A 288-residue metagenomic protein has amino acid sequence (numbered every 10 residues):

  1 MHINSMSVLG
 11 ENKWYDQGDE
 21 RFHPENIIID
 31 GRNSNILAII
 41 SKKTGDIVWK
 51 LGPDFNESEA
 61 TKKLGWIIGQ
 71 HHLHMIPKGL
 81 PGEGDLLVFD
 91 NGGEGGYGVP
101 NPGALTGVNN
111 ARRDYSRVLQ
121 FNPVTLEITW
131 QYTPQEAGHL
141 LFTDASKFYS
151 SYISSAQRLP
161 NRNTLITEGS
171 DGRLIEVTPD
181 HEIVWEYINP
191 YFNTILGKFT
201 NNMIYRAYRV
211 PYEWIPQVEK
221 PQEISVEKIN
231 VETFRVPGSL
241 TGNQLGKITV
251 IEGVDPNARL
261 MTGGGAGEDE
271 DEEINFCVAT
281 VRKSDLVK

Functional and structural regions predicted by a protein language model:
M1-K288: Histidine-/acidic-rich catalytic cores in large beta-rich domains
